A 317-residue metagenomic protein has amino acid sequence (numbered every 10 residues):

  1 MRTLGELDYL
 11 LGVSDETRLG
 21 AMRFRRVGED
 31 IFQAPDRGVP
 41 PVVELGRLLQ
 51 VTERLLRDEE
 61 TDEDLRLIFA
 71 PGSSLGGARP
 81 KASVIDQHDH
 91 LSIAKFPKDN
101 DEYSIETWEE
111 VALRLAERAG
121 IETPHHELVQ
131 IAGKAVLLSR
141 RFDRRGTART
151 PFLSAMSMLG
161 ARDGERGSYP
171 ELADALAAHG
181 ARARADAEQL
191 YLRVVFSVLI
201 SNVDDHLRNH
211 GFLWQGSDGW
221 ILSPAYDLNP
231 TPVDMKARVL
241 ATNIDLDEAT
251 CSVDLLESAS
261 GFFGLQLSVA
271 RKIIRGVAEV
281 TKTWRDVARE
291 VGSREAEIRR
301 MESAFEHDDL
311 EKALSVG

Functional and structural regions predicted by a protein language model:
M1-L207, G211-G317: Phosphate/dinucleotide-binding and metal-coordinating scaffold of catalytic cores in nucleotide-dependent enzymes
